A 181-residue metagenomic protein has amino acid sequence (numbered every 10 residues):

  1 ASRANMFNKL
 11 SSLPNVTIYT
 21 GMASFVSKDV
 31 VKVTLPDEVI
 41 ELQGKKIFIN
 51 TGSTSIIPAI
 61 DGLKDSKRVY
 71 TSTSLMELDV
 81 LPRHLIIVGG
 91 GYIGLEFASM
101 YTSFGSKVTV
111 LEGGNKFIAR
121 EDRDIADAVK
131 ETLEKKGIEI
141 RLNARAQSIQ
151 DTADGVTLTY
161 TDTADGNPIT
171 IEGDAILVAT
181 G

Functional and structural regions predicted by a protein language model:
S2-V88, T159-G181: FAD-binding core/adjacent interface of flavoenzyme oxidoreductases
R3-L10, G94, A126, G155: A general structural signal for well-ordered alpha-helical segments in protein cores
K9, E96, M100, T132: Rossmann-fold NAD(P)-dependent oxidoreductase module
T17-T20, S24-K32, D37, F104-G181: A Rossmann-like FAD-binding core segment of flavoenzymes
P58-I60, F97-A98, D151: Short glycine-/acidic-enriched loop or helix-start segments at secondary-structure transitions that form or flank
L75-D79, F97-A98, K136-E139: Short, surface-exposed, polar/charged, turn-prone segments marking secondary-structure boundaries
D79-E121: Rossmann-like NAD(P)H-binding beta-loop-alpha module
